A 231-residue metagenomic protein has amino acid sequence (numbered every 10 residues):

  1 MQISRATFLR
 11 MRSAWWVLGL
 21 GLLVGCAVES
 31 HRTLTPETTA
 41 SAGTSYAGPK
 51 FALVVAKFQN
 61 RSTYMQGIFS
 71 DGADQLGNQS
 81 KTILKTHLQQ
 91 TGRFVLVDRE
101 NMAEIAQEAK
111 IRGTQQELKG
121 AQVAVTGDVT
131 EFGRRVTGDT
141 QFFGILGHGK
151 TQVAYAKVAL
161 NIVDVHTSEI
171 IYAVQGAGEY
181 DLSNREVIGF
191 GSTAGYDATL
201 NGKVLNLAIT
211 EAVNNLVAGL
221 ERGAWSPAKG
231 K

Functional and structural regions predicted by a protein language model:
M1-M11: N-terminal secretory signal peptides that target proteins for export/translocation
I3, I68-F69, F143-L146: Short, aromatic- and cysteine-enriched interfacial helices/patches that mediate contacts at lipid membranes
R12-G25: Bacterial N-terminal signal peptides
C26-L96, N101-K110, L118, L182 (+1 more regions): A structural "domain/chain start" motif
E29, I105-I171, D181-N184, I188-G195: Surface-exposed short loop/turn segments
A52-Q59, I83-H87, V95-V97, Q122-T130 (+2 more regions): Soluble periplasmic/extracytoplasmic beta-strand elements of cell-envelope proteins
I171-Q175, T210-E211: Juxtamembrane/interfacial segments around transmembrane helices
